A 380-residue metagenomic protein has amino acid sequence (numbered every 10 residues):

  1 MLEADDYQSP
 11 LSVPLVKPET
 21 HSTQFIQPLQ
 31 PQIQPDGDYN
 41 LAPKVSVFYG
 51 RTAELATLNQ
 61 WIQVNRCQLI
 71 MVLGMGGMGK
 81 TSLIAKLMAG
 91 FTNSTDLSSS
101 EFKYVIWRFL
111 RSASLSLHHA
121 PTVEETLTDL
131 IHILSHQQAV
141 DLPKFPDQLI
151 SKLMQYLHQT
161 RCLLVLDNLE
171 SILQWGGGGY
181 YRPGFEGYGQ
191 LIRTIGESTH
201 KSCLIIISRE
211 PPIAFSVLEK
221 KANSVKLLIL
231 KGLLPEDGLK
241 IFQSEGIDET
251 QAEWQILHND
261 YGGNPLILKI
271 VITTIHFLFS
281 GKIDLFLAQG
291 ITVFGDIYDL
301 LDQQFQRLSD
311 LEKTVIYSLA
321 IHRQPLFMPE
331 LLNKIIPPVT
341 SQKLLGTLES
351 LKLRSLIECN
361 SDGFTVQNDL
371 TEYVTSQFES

Functional and structural regions predicted by a protein language model:
A4-Q60: Conserved adenine-nucleotide phosphate-binding loops and their immediately adjacent elements
K44-F48, A56-Q63, C67-G177: Post-nucleotide-binding-loop coupling segment downstream of the phosphate-binding loop, primarily in RecA-like P-loop
R51-A53, S82-L83, P121-I131, G176-T274 (+2 more regions): Alpha-helical sensor/transducer elements of the RecA-like P-loop NTPase core
G74, L83-I84, L173, G177-L191 (+5 more regions): Amphipathic alpha-helical scaffolds
K86, G90, I270, S318: Active-site signature of alpha/beta-hydrolase-fold catalytic machinery across serine- and Asp/Cys-nucleophile hydrolases
L87, F91, S216, I336-P337 (+3 more regions): A structural signal for repeat-array scaffolds
V105, L353-R354: Alpha-helix C-caps/helix-loop-beta hinges
H258, P265-V315, L351, T365 (+1 more regions): Loop-to-helix "switch" segment enriched in basic and acidic residues adjacent to catalytic/ligand pockets
